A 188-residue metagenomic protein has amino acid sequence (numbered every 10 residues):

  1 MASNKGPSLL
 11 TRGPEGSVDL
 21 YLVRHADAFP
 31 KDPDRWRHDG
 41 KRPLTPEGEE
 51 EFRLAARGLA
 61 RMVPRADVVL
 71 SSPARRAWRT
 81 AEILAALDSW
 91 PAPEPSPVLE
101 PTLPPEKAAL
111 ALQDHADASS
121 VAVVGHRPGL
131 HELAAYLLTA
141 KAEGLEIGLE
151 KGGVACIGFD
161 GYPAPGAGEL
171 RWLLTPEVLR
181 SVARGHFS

Functional and structural regions predicted by a protein language model:
A2, G13-P97, L103-E106, L110 (+1 more regions): Active-site-proximal alpha-helix that buttresses catalytic centers in soluble enzyme cores
K5-G6: Membrane-embedded alpha-helical bundles that constitute the cytochrome b-like, heme-associated redox core of multi-pass
L20, S120-A122, V154: Residue-level preference for the first positions of well-ordered beta-strands
D27, A74, P128, G161 (+1 more regions): Short, glycine/serine-rich, charged loops/turns that create anion-binding and catalytic segments at active sites
L112-V123, G166-L174: A polyampholytic, Gly/Pro-enriched intrinsically disordered region
S119-A135: A glycine-rich beta-strand to alpha-helix segment that forms a phosphate/ribose-binding loop at ligand/cofactor sites
K141-E169, L173-P176: Domain-level recognition of soluble alpha/beta enzyme cores, biased toward histidine phosphatases/phosphomutases
R171-S188: Charged phosphate-binding loop/patch that engages nucleotide di/tri-phosphates or the phosphate backbone of nucleic
